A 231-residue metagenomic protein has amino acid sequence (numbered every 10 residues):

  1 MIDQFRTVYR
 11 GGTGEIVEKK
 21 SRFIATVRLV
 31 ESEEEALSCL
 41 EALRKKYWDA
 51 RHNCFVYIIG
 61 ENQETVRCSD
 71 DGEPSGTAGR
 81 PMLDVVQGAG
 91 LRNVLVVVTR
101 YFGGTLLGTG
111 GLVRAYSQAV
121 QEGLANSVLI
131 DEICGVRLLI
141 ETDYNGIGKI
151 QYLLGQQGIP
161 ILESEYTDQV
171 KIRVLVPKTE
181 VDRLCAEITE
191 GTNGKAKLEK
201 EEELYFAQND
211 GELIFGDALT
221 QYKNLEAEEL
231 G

Functional and structural regions predicted by a protein language model:
M1-G76, E199-N209, L213-G231: C-terminal regulatory domains involved in ligand/effector binding and gene-expression control
T26, N53-F55, N93-V96, R137-L139 (+2 more regions): Structural motif
A78-N126: Active-site beta-strand/loop microenvironment that shapes enzyme catalytic pockets
V128-G146: Short glycine-/aliphatic-rich beta-strand segments at the starts of folded cytosolic domains
E141-I159: Short amphipathic alpha-helix segments
I150-Q156, L184-T192: Short amphipathic alpha-helices in soluble, non-transmembrane regions that often serve as interface/regulatory elements
I161-E165, T192-N209: Conserved short beta-strand edge segments in small beta-sheet-based binding/regulatory domains
V174-P177, V181-R183: Terminal, non-globular segments
